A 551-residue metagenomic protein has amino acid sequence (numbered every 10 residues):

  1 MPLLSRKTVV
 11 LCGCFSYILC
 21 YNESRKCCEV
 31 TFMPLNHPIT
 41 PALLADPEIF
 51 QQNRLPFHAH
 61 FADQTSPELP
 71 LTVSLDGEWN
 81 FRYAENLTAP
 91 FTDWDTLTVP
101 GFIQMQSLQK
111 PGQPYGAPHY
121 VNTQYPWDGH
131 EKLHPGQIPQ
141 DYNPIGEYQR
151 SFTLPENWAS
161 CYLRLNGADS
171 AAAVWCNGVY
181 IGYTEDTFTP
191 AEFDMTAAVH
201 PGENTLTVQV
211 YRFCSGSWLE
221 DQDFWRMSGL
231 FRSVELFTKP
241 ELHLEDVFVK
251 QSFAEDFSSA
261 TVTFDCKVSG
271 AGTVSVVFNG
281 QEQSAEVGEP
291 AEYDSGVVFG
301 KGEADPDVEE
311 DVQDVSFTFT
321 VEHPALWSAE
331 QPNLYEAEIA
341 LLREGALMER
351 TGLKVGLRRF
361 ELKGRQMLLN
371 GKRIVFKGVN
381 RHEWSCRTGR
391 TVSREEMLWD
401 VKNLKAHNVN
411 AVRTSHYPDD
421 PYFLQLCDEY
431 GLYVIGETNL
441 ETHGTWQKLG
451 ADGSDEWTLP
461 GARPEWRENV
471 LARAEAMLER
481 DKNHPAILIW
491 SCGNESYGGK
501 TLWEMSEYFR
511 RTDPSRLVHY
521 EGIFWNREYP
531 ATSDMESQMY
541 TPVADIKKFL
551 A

Functional and structural regions predicted by a protein language model:
V10, Y17-Y21, K26-E29: Short, positively charged and aromatic/hydrophobic N-terminal segments
F32-I39, L44-Q51, A62-S66, N80-A84 (+7 more regions): Accessory beta-strand-rich segments of carbohydrate-active enzymes
L165, V262-V268, G371: Aromatic/hydrophobic beta-strand junction motif of beta-rich domains
W175-I181, N279-G280, E344, N370: Short strand-turn-strand beta-turns centered on an Asx-Gly dipeptide
G178, V234, Y335, G371 (+3 more regions): Conserved, mostly hydrophobic/aromatic
V199-E203, D265-E361: Extended acidic/polar, glycine-enriched regions that form or flank non-catalytic beta-rich accessory modules
F248, E338-L404: N-terminal carbohydrate-binding accessory modules
K402, A411-A551: Substrate-binding/catalytic cleft of secreted carbohydrate-active enzymes, primarily glycoside hydrolases
